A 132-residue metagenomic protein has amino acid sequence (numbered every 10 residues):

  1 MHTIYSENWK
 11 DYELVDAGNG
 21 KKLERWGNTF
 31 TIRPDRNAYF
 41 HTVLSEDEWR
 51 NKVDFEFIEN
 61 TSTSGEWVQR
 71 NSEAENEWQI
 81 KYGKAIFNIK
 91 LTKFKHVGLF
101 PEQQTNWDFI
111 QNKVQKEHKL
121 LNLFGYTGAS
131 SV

Functional and structural regions predicted by a protein language model:
M1-S6: N-terminal accessory targeting/assembly segments
N8-R25, T31-P101, D108: Non-catalytic substrate-recognition/targeting regions of SAM-dependent transferases
W26-T29, W107, G125, V132: Functionally constrained cores in energy, signaling, and assembly domains
P101-E117: Conserved alpha-helix/loop element of class I SAM-dependent methyltransferases that forms part of the SAM/SAH-binding
N112-V132: Conserved SAM/SAH cofactor-binding pocket of Class I
